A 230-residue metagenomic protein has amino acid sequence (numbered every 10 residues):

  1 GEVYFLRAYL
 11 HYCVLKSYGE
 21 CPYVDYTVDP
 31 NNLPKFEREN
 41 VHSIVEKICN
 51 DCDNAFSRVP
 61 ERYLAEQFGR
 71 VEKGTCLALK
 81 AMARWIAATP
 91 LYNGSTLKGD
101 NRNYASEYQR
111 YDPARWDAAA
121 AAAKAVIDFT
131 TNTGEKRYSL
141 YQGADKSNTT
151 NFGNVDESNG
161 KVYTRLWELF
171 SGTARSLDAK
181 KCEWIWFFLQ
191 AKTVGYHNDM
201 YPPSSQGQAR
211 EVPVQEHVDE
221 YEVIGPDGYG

Functional and structural regions predicted by a protein language model:
G1-K73, R84-Y111: Aromatic-anchored glycine-rich loop motif in surface-exposed flexible loops
K73-G74, R84-G230: An aromatic- and glycine-enriched ligand-binding surface/loop that stacks and positions planar moieties
L79: Contiguous mid-protein beta-loop-alpha structural module that forms a pocket-lining wall or clamp of enzyme active
